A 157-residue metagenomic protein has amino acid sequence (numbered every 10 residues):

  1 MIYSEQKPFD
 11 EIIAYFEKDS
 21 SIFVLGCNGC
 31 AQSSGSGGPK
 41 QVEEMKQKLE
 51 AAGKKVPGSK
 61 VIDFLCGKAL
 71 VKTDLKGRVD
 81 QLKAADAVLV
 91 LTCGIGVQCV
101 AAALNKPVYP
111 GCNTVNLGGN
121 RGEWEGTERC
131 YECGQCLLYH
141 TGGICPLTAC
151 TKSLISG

Functional and structural regions predicted by a protein language model:
M1-G157: Iron-sulfur-associated redox domains of electron-transfer enzymes in respiratory and anaerobic energy metabolism
